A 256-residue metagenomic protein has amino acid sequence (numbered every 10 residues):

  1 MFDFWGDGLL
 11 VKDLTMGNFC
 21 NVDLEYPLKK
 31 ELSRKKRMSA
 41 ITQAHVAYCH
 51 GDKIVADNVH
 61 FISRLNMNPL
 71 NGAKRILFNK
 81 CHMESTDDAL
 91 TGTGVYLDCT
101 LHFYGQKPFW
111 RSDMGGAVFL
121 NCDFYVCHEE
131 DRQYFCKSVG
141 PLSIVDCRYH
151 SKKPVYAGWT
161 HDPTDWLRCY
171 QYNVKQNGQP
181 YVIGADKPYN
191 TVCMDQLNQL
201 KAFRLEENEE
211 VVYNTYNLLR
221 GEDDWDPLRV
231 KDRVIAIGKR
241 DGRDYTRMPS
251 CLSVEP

Functional and structural regions predicted by a protein language model:
M1-P256: Sequence-level preference for short, compositionally simple segments enriched in small aliphatic or small polar residues
